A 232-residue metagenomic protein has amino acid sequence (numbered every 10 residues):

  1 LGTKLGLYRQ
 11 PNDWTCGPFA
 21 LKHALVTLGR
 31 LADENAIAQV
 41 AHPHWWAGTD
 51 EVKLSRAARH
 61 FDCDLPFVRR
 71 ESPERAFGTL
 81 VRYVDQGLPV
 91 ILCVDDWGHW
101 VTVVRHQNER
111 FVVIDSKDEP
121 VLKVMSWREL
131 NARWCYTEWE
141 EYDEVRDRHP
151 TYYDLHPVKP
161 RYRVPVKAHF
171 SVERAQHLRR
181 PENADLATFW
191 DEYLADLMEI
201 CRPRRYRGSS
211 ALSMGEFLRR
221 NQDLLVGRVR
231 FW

Functional and structural regions predicted by a protein language model:
L1-K4, A36-E144: Conserved active-site-adjacent core of cysteine acyl-enzyme catalytic domains
L1-T3, N12, T27-E74, V164 (+5 more regions): Catalytic-core signature of thiol
Y8-Q10: Short, extreme N-terminal leader segments that mark the start of a protein/domain
C16: Active-site-proximal loop/helix segment associated with metal-binding centers of metalloenzymes
A20-L25: Buried hydrophobic packing segments
H44, H106-W232: Noncatalytic regulatory segments and standalone regulatory/sensor domains
